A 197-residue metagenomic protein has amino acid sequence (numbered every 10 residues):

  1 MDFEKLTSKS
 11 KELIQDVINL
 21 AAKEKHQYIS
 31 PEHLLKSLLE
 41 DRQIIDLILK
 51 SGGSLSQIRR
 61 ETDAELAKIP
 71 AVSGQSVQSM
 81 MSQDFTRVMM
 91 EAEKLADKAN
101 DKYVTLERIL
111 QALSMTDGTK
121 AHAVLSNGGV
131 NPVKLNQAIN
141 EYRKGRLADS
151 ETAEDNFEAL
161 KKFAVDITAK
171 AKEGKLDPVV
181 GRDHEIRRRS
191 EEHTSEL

Functional and structural regions predicted by a protein language model:
M1-E191, S195: Histone-fold recognition with a strong bias for associated Lys/Arg-rich disordered tails
